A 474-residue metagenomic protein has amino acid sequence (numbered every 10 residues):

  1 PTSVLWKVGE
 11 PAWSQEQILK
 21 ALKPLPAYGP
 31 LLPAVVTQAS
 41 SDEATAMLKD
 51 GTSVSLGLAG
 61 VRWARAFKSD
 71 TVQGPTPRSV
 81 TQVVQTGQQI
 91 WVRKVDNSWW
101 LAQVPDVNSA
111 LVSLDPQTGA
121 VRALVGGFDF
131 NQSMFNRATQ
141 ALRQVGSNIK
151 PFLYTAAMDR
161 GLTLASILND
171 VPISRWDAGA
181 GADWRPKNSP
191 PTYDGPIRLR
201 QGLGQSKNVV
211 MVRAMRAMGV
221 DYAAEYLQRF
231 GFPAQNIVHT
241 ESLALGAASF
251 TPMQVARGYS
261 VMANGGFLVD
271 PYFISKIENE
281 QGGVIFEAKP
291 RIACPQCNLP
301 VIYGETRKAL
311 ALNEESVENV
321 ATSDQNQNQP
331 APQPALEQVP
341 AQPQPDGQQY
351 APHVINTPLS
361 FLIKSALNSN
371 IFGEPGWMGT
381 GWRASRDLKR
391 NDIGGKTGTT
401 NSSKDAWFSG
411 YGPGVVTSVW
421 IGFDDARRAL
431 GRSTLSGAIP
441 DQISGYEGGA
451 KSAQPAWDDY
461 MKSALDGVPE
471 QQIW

Functional and structural regions predicted by a protein language model:
V4-I18, L22-A39, T45-V112, L124 (+3 more regions): A penicillin-recognizing enzyme superfamily signal
S41, T118-G119, L142-D170, G202 (+4 more regions): Active-site SXXK
V83-Q85, F130-N131, M158, A165 (+1 more regions): Proteins synthesized as precursors that undergo proteolytic processing into mature forms
V104, A110-Q117, V121, T155 (+5 more regions): C-terminal substrate/ligand-recognition segments
S133-T139, A180-G181, V238-E241, A429-T434: Short acidic, glycine/proline-rich loop/turn micro-motifs
Q140-P196, V269-R291: Short, glycine/proline-biased beta-turn/loop segments that scaffold the active-site neighborhood
Q144, F152, A156, T163 (+9 more regions): Extracytoplasmic/secreted proteins, especially bacterial periplasmic and envelope-associated proteins
L168-I173, K187-F232, V238-N264, P358: Active-site-adjacent helix/loop patches that line small-molecule binding or acyl-intermediate pockets
